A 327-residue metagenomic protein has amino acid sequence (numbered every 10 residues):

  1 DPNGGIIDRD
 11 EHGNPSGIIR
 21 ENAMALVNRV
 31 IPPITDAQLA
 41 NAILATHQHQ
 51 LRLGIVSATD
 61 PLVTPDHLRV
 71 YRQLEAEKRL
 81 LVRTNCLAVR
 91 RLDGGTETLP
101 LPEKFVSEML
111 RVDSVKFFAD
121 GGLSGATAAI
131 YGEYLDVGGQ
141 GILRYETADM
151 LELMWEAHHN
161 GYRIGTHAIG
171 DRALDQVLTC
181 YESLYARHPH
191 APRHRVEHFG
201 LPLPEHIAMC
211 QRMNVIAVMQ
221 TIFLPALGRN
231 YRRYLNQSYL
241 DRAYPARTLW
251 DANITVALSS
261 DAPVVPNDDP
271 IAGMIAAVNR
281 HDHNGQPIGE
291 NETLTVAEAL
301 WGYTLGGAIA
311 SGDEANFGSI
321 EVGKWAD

Functional and structural regions predicted by a protein language model:
D1-G5, E108-L110, S114, S260-V265: Structured, non-catalytic alpha/beta "coupling" segments that mediate domain-domain communication and provide generic
D1-T98, F117-A173, P192-R193, L235-S238 (+1 more regions): Divalent metal-binding segments
H12, M154-G165, I169-H194, H198-F199 (+2 more regions): His/Asp/Glu-enriched, well-ordered alpha-helical/loop segment that forms or immediately abuts the divalent-metal
G54, K78, G161, R212-N214 (+2 more regions): Glycine-centered loop/turn motif at secondary-structure junctions
L74-K78, L101-L110, A186-P189, C210-N214: Acidic (Asp/Glu)-rich catalytic clusters
N85, D113, E197: General small-molecule cofactor/ligand-binding pocket signal
E97-L99, P270-I271: Short aromatic-enriched loop/helix-cap "lid" or pocket-rim segments at secondary-structure transitions that line
M109-T127, N214-P225: Non-cysteine beta-strand/loop elements that form the S-adenosyl-L-methionine
